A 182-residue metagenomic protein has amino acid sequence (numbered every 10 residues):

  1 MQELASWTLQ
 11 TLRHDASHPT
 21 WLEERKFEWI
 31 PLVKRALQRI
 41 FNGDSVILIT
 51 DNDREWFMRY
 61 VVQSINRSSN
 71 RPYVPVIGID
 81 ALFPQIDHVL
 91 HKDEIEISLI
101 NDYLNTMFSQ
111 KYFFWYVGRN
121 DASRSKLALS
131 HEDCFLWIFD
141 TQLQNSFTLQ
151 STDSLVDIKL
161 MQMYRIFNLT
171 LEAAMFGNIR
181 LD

Functional and structural regions predicted by a protein language model:
M1-D182: Conserved N-terminal alpha-helical segment that immediately precedes and caps sugar-phosphate-binding
